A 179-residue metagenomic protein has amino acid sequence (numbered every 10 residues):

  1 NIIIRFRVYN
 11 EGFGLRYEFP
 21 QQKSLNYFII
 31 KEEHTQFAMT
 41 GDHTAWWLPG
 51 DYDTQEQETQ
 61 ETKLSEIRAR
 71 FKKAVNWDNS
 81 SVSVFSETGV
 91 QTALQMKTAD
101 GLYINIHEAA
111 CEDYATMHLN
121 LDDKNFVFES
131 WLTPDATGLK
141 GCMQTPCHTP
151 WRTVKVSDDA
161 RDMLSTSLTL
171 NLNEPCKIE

Functional and structural regions predicted by a protein language model:
N1-I178: N-terminal accessory beta-strand-rich subdomains and adjacent acidic, glycine-rich linkers that precede catalytic cores
